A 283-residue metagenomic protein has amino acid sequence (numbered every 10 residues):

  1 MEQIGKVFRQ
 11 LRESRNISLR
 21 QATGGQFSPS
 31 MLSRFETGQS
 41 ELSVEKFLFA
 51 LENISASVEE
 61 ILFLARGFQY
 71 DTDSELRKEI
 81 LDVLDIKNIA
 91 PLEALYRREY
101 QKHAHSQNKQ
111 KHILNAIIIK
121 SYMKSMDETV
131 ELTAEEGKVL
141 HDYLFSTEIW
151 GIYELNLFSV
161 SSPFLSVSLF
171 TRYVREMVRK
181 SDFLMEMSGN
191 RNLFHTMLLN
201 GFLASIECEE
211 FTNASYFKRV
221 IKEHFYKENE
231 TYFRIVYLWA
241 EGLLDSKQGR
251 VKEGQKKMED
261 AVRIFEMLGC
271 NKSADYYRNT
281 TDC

Functional and structural regions predicted by a protein language model:
M1-S14: A short, Lys/Arg-rich alpha-helix, primarily the initiator
V7, K46, K78, H112-M123 (+4 more regions): "A position-specific structural signal for the A-helix of alpha-solenoid helical repeats
N16-S33: Short alpha-helical DNA-recognition segment
E45-E60: DNA major-groove recognition helix of helix-turn-helix/homeodomain DNA-binding modules
F63-P91, R263: Short, charged recognition helix plus adjacent turn of helix-turn-helix-like nucleic-acid-binding domains
R66-R77, Q107-N115, I149-L157, S188-T196 (+2 more regions): Alpha-solenoid helical repeat architecture
Y96-A104, K138-F145, V178-M185, K218-K227 (+1 more regions): Amphipathic alpha-helical segments of tetratricopeptide repeats
Y100-E207: Mid-protein regulatory/catalytic core that forms ligand/cofactor-binding pockets and protein-protein interaction
